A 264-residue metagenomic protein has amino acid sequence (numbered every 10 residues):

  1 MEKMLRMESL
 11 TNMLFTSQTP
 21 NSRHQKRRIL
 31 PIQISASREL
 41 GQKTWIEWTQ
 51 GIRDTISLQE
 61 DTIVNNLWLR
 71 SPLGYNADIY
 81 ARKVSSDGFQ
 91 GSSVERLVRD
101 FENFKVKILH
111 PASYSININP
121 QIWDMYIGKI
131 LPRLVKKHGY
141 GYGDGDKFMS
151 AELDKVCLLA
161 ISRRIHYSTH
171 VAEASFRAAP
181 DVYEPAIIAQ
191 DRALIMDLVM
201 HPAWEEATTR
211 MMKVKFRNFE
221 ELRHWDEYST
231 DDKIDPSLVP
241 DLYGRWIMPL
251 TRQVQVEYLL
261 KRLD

Functional and structural regions predicted by a protein language model:
E2-E8: Context-dependent free N-terminus signature
T11, T16-D264: Extended amphipathic alpha-helical regions
